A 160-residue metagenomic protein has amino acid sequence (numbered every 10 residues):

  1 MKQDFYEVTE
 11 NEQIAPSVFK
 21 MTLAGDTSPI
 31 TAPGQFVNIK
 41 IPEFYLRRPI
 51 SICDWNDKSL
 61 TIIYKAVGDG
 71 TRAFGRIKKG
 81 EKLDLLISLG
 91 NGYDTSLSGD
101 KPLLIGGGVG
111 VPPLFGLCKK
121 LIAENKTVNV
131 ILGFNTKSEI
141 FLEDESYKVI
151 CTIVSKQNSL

Functional and structural regions predicted by a protein language model:
K2-E81: Ferredoxin-reductase
D69-L160: FNR/FR-type flavoprotein reductase catalytic core
